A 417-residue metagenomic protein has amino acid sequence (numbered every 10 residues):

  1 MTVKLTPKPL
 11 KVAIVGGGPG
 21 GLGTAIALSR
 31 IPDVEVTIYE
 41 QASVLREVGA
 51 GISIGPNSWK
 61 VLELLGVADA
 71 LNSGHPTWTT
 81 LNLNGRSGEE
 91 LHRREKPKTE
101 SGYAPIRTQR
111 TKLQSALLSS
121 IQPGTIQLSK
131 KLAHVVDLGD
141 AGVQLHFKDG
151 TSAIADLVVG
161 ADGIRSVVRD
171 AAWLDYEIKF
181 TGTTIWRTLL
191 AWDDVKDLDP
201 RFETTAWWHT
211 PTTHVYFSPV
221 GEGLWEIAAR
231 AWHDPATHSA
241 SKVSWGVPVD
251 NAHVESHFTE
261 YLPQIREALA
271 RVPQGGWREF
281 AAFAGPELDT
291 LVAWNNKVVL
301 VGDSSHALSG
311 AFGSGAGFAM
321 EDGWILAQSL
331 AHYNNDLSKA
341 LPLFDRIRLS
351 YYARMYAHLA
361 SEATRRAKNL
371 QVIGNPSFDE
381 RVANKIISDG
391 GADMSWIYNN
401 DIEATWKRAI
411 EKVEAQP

Functional and structural regions predicted by a protein language model:
T2-P9, L83, E267, F312 (+1 more regions): C-terminal helical "tail/cap" subdomain of flavin- and related membrane-associated enzymes
T2-V12, S29, G55-A191, H238-S239 (+2 more regions): Conserved N-terminal helical subregion
A13-I31, Y39-A42, V159-G160, V254 (+1 more regions): Conserved mid-domain beta->alpha element of the FAD-binding
V36: Short beta-strand element of Class I
R46-E47, V168-R169, L308-G310: Conserved protein kinase catalytic core
H92-Q114, K148-A153, A191-W277: Conserved FAD/dinucleotide-binding core of flavoprotein oxidoreductases
H134, Y216-F217, T290: Short, surface-exposed charged micro-motifs
R165-S166, I185-R187, T213-Y216, S305-H306: Histidine-centered metal-chelating micro-motifs
